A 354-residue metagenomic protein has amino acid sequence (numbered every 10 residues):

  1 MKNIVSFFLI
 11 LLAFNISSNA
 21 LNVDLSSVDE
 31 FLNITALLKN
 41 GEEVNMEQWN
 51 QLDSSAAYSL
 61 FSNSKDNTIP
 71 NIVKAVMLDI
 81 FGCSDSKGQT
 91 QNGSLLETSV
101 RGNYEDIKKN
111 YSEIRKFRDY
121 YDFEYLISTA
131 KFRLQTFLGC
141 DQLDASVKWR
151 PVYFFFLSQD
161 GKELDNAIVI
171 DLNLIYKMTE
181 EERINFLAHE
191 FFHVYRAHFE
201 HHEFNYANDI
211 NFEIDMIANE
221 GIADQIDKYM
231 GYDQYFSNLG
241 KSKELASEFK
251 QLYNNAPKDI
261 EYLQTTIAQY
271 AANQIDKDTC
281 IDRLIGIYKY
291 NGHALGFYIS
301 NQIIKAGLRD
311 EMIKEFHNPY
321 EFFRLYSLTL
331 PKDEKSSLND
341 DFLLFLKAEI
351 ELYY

Functional and structural regions predicted by a protein language model:
I4-F14: Sec-dependent N-terminal signal peptides
L12-N22: Bacterial Sec-dependent signal peptides at the C-terminal "C-region" and cleavage site
A20-E97, L338-L346: N-terminal mature-domain "stem" immediately C-terminal to a signal peptide or N-terminal signal-anchor/transmembrane
L21-D53, F199-L263, K332-L343: Post-HExxH zinc-binding segment in Zn-dependent metallohydrolases
F31-G41, L52-S55, S59, N63 (+7 more regions): Structured segments of extracytoplasmic/periplasmic soluble domains in secreted or envelope-associated proteins
G88-L245: Acidic/His-rich structured neighborhood in mature extracellular/periplasmic domains
L245-Y354: Pan-zinc metallopeptidase signature
